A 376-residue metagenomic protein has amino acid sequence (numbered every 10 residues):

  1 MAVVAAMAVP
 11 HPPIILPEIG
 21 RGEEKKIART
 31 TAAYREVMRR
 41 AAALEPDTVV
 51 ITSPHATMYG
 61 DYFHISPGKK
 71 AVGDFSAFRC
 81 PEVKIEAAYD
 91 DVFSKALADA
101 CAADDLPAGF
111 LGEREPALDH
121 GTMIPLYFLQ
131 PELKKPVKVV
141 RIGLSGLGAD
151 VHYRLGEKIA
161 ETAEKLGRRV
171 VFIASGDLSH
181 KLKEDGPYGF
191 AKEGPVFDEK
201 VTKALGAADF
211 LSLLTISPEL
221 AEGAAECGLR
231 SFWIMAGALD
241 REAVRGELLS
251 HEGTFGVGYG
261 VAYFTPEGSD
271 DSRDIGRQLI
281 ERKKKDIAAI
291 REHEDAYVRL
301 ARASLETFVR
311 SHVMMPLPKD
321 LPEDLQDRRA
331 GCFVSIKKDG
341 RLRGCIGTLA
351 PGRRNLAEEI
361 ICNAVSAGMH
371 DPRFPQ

Functional and structural regions predicted by a protein language model:
M1-D47, M58-E157, K165, D185-R299: Flexible, D/E/H-enriched segments
P10-P12, I51-H55, D61, K337-D339 (+1 more regions): Acidic/polar N-terminal loop/beta-strand segments that form early-domain functional surfaces
T48-V50, V171: Structural motif
H55-T57, L178-S179: Catalytic metal-binding/acid-base residues of hydrolase active sites
P107-G109, T162-A163, D371-Q376: Short helix-to-loop capping/linker segments positioned immediately adjacent to catalytic or ligand/cofactor-binding
G143-F197, I336-L356: Active-site beta-strand/loop microenvironment that shapes enzyme catalytic pockets
I173-G176, G206-F210, I275-G276, G331-L342: A glycine-rich, aromatic-flanked flexible loop/lid motif
E281-Q376: Basic nucleic-acid-binding interfaces
